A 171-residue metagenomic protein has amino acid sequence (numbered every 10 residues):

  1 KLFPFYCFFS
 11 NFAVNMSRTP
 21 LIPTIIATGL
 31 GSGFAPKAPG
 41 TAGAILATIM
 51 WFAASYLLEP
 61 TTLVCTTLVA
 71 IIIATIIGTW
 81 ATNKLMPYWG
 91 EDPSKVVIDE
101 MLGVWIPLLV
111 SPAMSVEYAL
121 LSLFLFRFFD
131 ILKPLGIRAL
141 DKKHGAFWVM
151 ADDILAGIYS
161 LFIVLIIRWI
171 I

Functional and structural regions predicted by a protein language model:
S17-I45, I77-I106, F128-I158: Interhelical loop and helix-boundary elements at the membrane-water interface of polytopic inner-membrane proteins
T41-L46, V64-I72, V116-F124, M150 (+2 more regions): Hydrophobic alpha-helical transmembrane segments
A44-A81: Selected alpha-helical membrane-embedding segments in polytopic membrane proteins
F52, A70-T79, L108, S122-D130 (+1 more regions): Alpha-helical transmembrane segments of multi-pass membrane proteins
F52-T67, P107-Y118, L165-I171: Helix-coil boundary and interhelical linker segments in multi-pass alpha-helical membrane proteins
D153-W169: Final/C-terminal transmembrane alpha-helix of multipass membrane proteins
